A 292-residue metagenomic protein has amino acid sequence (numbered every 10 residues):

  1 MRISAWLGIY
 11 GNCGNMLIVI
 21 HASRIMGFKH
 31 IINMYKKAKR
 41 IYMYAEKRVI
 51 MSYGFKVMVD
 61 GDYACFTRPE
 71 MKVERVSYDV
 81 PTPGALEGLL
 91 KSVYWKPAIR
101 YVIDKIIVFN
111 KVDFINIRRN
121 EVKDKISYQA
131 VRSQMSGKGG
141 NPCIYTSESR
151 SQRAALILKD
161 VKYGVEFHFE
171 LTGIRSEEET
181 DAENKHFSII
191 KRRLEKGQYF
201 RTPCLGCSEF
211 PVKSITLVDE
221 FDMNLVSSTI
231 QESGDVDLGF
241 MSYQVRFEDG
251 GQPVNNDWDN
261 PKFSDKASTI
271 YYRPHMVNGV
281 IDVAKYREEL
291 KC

Functional and structural regions predicted by a protein language model:
A5, G11-G14, A22, I31-M34 (+1 more regions): Short hydrophobic alpha-helical segments enriched in small aliphatic residues
R48-V73, A284: N-terminal, Lys/Arg- and Ser/Thr-rich interaction peptides
G54, I103, D160-G164: Extracellular structured ligand-interaction cores
V59-Y63, N110, V165-G173: Beta-strand elements of well-folded, non-transmembrane domains
M71, V76-E121: Glycine/small-residue-rich interface belts in oligomeric ring/scaffold proteins and their assembly partners
E121, V131-C292: Internal, well-folded beta-alpha domain core
